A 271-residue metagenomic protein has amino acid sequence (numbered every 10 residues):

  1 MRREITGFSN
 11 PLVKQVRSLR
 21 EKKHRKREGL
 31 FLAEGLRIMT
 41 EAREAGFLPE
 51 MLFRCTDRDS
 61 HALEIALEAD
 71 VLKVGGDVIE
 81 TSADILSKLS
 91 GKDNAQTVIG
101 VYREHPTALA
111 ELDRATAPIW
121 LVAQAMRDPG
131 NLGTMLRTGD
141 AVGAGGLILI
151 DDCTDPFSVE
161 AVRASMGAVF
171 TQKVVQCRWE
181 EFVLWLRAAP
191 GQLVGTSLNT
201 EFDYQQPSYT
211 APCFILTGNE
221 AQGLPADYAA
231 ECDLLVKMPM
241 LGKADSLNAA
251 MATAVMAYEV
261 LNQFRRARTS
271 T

Functional and structural regions predicted by a protein language model:
M1-G91, Q192: N-terminal positively charged helical leader segments and presequences
K22, D113-L121, E231-M240: Glycine/charged-rich beta-loop-alpha catalytic/anionic-binding loops adjacent to active sites
G35, R127-T134, L247-A252: Amphipathic alpha-helical repeat scaffolds
E44-F47, D70, D84, P106-T200: RNA substrate-binding interface of SAM-dependent RNA methyltransferases
D57, D152-C153, A221: Short, ordered loop/turn segments at secondary-structure junctions
G100, T138-V142, P156-A168, A226-T271: Structured adenosyl-cofactor binding patch, chiefly the S-adenosyl-L-methionine
G195-A244: Active-site/ligand-binding-proximal alpha/beta "capping" segment
